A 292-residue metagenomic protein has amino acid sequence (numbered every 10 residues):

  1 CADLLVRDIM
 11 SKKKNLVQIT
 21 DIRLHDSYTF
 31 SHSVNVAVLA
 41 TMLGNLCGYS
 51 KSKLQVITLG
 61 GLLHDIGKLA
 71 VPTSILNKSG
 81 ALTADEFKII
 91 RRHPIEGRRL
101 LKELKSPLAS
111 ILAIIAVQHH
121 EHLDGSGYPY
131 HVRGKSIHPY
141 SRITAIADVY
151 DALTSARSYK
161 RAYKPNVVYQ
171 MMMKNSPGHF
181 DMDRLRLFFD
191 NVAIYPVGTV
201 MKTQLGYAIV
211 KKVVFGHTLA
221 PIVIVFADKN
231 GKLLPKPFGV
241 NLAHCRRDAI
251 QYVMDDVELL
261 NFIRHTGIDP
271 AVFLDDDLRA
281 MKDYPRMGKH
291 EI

Functional and structural regions predicted by a protein language model:
C1-I292: Histidine- and acidic-residue-rich, metal-dependent catalytic cores
